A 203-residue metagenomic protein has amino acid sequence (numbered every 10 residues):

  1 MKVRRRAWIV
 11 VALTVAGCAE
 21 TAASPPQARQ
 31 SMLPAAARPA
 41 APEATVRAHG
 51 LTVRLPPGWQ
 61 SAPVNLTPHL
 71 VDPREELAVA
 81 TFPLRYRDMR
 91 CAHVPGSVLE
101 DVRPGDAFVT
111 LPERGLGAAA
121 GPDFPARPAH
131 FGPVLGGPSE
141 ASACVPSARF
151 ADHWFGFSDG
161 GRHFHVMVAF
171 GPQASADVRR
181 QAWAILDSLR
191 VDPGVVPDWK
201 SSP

Functional and structural regions predicted by a protein language model:
M1-A16: Sec-dependent bacterial lipoprotein signal peptides
C18, W59, F164-P203: Surface-exposed amphipathic alpha-helical segments
A19-P26: Bacterial lipoprotein signal-peptidase II cleavage site
Q27-L51, W199-S202: N-terminal low-complexity, Pro/Thr/Ser-rich intrinsically disordered segments that act as propeptides or flexible
R47-A120: Secretory pathway targeting signatures of secreted, lumenal, and periplasmic proteins
L99-H163, S175-D177, W183, K200-S201: Signature of long, low-cysteine stretches enriched in small and polar/charged residues
